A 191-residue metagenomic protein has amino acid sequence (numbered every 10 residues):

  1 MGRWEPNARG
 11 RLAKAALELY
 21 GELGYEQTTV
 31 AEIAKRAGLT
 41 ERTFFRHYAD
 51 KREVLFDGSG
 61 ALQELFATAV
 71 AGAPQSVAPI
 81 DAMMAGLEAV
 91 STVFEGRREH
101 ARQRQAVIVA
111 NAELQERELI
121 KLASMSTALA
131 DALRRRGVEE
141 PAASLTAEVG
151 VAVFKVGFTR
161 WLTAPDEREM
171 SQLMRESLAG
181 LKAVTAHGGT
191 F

Functional and structural regions predicted by a protein language model:
M1-L23, Q27-L39, F56, L65: Basic, helix-initiating cap at the start of DNA-binding domains
K35, A49-D50: Residue-level detection of the helix-turn-helix DNA-binding "recognition helix"
T40-Y48: Short hydrophobic/aromatic patch on the recognition helix
E64-R104: Hydrophobic alpha-helical connector segments
F94, G157-P165: Secondary-structure edge/capping motif, primarily at the C-terminal ends of alpha-helices and the immediately following
G96, L122-A147: Hydrophobic alpha-helical bundle segments that form small-molecule/ligand-binding pockets
D131-R134, E167-F191: C-terminal peripheral helix-coil segments that are non-catalytic and often amphipathic
E140-R160, L173-L181: Hydrophobic alpha-helical segments that form the core of small-molecule binding pockets and/or dimer interfaces
